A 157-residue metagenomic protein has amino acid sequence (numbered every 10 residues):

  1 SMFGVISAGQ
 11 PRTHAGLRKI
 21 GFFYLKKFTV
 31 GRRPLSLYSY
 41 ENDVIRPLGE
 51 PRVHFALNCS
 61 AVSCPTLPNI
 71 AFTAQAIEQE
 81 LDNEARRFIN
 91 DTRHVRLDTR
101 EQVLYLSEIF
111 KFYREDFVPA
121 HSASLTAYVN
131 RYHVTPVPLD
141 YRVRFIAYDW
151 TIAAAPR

Functional and structural regions predicted by a protein language model:
M2-R157: Interaction/scaffold regions that mediate signaling and macromolecular assembly across diverse proteins
